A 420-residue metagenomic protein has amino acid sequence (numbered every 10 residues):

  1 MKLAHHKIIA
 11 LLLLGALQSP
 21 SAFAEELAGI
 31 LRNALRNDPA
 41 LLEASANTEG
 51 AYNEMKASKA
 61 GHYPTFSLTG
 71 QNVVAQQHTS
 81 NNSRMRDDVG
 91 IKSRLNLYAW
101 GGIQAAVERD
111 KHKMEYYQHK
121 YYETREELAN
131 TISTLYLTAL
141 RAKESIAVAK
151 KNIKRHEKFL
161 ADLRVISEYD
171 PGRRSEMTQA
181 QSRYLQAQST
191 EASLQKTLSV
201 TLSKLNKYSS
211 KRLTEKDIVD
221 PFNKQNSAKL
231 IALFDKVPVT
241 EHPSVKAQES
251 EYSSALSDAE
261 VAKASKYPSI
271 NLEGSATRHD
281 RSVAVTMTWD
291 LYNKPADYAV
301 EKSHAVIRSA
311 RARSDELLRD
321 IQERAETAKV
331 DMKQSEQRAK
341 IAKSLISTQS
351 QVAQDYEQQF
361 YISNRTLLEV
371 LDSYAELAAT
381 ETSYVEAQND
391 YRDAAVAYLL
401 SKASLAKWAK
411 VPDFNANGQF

Functional and structural regions predicted by a protein language model:
M1-I9: Bacterial N-terminal signal peptides that target proteins for export
L17-S19: N-terminal signal peptide c-region/cleavage motif recognized by signal peptidases
A22-S67, P171-S175, N206-L256, L318 (+4 more regions): Bacterial Sec-pathway N-terminal export signals of envelope proteins
E25, T124-E241, A328-D331, S335 (+2 more regions): Periplasmic alpha-helical coiled-coil/stalk elements that build and connect Gram-negative outer-membrane
R32-L42, E49-T65, I91-R109, H119-E126 (+7 more regions): A glycine-/polar-enriched beta->alpha junction
E43-S58, T124, L128-I153, E157-V165 (+4 more regions): Amphipathic alpha-helical coiled-coil segments
K56, T69-A99, A106-E108, E215-L230 (+2 more regions): Small/polar, glycine/serine/threonine/aspartate-rich low-complexity segments that form flexible
L213, S383-F420: Acidic, low-complexity, intrinsically disordered peripheral segments
